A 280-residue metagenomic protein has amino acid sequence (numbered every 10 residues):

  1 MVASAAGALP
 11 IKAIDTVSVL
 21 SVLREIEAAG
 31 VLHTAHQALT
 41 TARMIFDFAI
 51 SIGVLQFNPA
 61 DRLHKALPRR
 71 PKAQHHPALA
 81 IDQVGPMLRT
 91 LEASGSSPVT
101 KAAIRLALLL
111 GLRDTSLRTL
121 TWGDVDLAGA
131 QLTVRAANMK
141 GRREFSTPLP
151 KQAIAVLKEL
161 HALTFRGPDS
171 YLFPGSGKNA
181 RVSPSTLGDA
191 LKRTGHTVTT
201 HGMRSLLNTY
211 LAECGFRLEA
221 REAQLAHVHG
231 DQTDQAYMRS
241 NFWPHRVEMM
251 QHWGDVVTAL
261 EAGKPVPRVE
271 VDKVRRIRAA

Functional and structural regions predicted by a protein language model:
M1-A29, I45-F48: Basic/aromatic-enriched alpha-helical hairpins
D15, T34-T41, A80, V99-T100 (+8 more regions): Hydrophobic (often cysteine-bearing) scaffold residues that line and stabilize catalytic clefts of nucleotide/cofactor
I26-T41, S51, L55-L120, A128 (+4 more regions): Basic, Lys/Arg- and aromatic-enriched nucleic-acid-binding interface segment
H33, S51, R105-S116, V182-T186 (+2 more regions): C-terminal catalytic core of tyrosine-transesterase DNA break-rejoin enzymes
F57, D124-Q131, T197, H201 (+3 more regions): Short, polar N-cap/turn motifs at the start of nucleic acid-interacting alpha helices
A80-G85, G129, N138, P148-H201 (+4 more regions): Active-site/catalytic core of tyrosine-dependent DNA strand-transfer enzymes
M139, K151-G167, P174-N179, C214 (+2 more regions): C-terminal secondary-structure termini that scaffold catalytic or DNA-interacting sites
